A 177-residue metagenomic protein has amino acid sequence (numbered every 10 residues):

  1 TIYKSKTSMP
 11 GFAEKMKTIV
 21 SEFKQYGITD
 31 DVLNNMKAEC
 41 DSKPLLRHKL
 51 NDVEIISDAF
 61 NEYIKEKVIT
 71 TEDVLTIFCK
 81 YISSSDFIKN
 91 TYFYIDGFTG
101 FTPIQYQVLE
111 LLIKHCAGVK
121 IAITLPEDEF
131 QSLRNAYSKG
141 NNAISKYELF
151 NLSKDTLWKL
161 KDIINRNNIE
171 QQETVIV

Functional and structural regions predicted by a protein language model:
T1-F87, N135-K139, L160, I164-V177: Basic/charged alpha-beta structural segments of nucleotide/phosphate-handling enzymes
C79-F93, Y106, I113: Short basic/glycine-enriched coil/helix segment immediately N-terminal to the Walker B
T99-G100: Catalytic acidic motif of RecA-like/P-loop NTPases
Y106-V177: Conserved RecA-like helicase ATPase core segment that couples NTP binding/hydrolysis to strand translocation
